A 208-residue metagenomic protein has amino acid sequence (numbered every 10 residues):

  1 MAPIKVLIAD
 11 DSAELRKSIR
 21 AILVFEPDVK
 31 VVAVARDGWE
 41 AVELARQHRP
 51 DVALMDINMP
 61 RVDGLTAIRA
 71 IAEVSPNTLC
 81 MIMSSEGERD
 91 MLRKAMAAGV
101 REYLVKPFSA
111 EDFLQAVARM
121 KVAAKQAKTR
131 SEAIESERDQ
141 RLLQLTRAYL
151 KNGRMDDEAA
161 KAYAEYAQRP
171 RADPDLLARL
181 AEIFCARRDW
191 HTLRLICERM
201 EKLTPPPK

Functional and structural regions predicted by a protein language model:
A13-A33: Two-component/phosphorelay signaling modules centered on CheY-like receiver
L15, P60, E88: The feature encodes the CheY-like receiver
D37-E40, D63-T66: Acidic catalytic/metal-coordinating carboxylates
H48-L54: Active-site beta3 strand of CheY-like receiver
D56, S84: Active-site residues of response regulator receiver
T66, G87-E102: Alpha4 helix (beta4-alpha4-beta5 surface) of REC/receiver domains from two-component response regulators
D90, F108-V117: C-terminal output helix
Q115, V122-Y166, R171: CheY-like receiver
